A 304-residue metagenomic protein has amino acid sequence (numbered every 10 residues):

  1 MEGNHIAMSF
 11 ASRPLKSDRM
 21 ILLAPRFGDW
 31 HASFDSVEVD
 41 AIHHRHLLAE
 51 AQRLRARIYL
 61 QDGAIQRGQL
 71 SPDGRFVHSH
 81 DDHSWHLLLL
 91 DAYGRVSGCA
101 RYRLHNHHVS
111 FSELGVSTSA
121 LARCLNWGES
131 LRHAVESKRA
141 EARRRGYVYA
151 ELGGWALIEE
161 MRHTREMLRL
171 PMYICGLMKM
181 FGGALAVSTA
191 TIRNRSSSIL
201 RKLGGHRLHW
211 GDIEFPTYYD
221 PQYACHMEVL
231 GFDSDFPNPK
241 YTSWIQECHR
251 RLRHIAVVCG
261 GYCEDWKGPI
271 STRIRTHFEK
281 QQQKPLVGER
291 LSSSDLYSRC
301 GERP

Functional and structural regions predicted by a protein language model:
A7-R75, H86-V96, R101-H107: Short amphipathic alpha-helix that is part of the acyltransferase structural core
F76-D82: Short loop/turn motifs at secondary-structure junctions and domain boundaries
D82, G94-R95, G183-L185: Coil-to-beta-strand transition motifs
H83-W85, G98, V148, H226: Residues that flank catalytic or metal-binding motifs in active/ligand-binding sites
D91-Y93, L104-N106, G154-A156, I192 (+1 more regions): Short, flexible loop/turn elements at secondary-structure junctions
E113-E228: Acyl-donor binding region in acyl/amide transferases
N194-R273: Accessory, usually C-terminal, subdomains that scaffold auxiliary metal cofactors
K280-P304: C-terminal non-catalytic accessory extensions
